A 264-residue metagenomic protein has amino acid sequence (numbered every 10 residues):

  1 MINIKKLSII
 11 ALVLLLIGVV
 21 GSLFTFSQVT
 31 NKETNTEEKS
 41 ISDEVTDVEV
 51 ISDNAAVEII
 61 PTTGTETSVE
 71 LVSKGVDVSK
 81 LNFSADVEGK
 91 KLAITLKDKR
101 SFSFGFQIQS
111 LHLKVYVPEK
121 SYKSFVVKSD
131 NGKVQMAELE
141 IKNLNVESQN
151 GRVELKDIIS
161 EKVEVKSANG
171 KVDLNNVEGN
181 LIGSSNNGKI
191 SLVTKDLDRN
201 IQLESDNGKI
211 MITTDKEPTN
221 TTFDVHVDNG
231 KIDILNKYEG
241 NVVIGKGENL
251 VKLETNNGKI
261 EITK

Functional and structural regions predicted by a protein language model:
M1-L7: Positively charged n-region of N-terminal signal peptides that target proteins for export
S8-F24: Hydrophobic membrane-insertion alpha-helices, especially the h-region of bacterial N-terminal signal peptides
G21-E38: Sec-dependent signal peptide cleavage junction
T34-D43, A56-I60, G64, N82-K162 (+2 more regions): Right-handed parallel beta-helix
I60-V72, D233: Short, basic/low-complexity N-terminal boundary segments at the transition from targeting/disordered tails
T67-L81, S110-L111: N-terminal post-signal-peptidase region of extra-cytosolic proteins
V163, K171-K264: Short, surface-exposed interaction patches in beta-rich subdomains that mediate adhesion/assembly near membranes
